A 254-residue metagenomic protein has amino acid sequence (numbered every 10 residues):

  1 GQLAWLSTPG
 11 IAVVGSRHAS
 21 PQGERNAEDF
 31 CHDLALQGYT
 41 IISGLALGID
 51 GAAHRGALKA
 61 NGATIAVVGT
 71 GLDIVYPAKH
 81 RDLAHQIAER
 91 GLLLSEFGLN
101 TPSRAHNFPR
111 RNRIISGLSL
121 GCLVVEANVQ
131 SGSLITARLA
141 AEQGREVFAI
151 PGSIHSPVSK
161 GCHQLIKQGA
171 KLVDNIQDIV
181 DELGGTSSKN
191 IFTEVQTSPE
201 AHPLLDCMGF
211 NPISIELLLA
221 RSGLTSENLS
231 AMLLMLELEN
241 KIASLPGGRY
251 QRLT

Functional and structural regions predicted by a protein language model:
G1-T254: Glycine-biased, small-residue-rich flexible motifs in mid-sequence functional cores and linkers
